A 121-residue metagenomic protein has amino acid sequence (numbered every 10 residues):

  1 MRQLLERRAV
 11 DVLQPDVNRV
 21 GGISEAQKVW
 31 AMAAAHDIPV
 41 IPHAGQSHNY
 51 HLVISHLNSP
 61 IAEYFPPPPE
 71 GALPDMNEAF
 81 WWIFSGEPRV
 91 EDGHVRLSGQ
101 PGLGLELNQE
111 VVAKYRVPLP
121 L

Functional and structural regions predicted by a protein language model:
M1-H94: Shared catalytic-loop signature of beta/alpha-barrel
E78-L121: C-terminal extensions of enzymes
